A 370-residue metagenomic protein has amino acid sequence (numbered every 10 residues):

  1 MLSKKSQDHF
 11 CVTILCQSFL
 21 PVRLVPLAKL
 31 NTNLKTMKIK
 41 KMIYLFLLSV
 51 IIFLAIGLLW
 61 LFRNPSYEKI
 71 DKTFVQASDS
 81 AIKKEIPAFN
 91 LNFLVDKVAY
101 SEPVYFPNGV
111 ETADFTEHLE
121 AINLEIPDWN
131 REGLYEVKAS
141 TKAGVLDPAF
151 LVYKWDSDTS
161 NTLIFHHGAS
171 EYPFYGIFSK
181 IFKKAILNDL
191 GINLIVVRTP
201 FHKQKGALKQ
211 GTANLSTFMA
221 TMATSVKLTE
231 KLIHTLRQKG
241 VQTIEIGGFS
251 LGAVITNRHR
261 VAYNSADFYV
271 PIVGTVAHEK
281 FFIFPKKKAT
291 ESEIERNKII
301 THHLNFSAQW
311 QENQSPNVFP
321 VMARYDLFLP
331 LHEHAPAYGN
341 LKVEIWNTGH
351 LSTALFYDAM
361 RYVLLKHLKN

Functional and structural regions predicted by a protein language model:
S3, D8-C11, P21, L34-Y135: N-terminal targeting or regulatory segments adjacent to alpha/beta-hydrolase or S9 domains
G144-A149, Y153-P200: Short, surface-exposed "cap/lid" segments of acyl-processing enzymes
V197-F201, G274, T348: Active-site loop/turn elements of alpha/beta-hydrolase fold enzymes, especially the short glycine-/histidine-rich
L208, A213-Q238: Alpha/beta-hydrolase active-site loop
G240-F249: Alpha/beta-hydrolase fold nucleophile elbow
A253-I299, L355: Hydrolase active-site cap/lid region
F281-Y338: The feature captures the conserved acid-bearing segment of alpha/beta-hydrolase catalytic domains
G339-N370: C-terminal catalytic histidine-bearing segment of alpha/beta-hydrolase fold enzymes
